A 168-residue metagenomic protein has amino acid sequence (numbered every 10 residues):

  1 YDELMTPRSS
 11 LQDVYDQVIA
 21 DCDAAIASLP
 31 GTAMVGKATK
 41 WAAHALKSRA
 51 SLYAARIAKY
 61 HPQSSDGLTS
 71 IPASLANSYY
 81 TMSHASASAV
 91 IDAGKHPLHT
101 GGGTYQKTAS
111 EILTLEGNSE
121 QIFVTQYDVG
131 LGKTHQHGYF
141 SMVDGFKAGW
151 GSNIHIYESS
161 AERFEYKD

Functional and structural regions predicted by a protein language model:
Y1, A24-L29, L46, A50-A58: Well-ordered alpha-helical scaffold segments within catalytic/enzyme domains
Y1-T6, H61-S65: Short acidic, glycine/proline-rich loop/turn micro-motifs
D2-S9, S70-A76: Second-shell loop/turn segments in exported
M5-A20: Conserved catalytic neighborhood of penicillin-recognizing serine enzymes
Y15, K37-W41, R49-D168: An aromatic- and glycine-enriched ligand-binding surface/loop that stacks and positions planar moieties
C22-A25, V90: Hydrophobic alpha-helical packing residues
S28-K37: Flexible helix-coil transition and linker loops at the boundaries of alpha-helical arrays
